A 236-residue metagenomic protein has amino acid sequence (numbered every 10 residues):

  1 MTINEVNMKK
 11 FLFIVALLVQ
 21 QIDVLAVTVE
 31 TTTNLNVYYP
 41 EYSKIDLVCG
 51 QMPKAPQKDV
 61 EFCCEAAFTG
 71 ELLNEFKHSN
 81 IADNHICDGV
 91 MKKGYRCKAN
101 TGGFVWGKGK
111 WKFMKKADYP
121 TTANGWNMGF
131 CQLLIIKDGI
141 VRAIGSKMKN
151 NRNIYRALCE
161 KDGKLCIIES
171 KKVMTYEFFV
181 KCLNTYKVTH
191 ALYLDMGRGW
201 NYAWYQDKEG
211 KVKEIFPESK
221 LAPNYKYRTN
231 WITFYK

Functional and structural regions predicted by a protein language model:
M1-T2, N201: Compositionally biased low-complexity segments, especially N-terminal hydrophobic helices that form the hydrophobic
T2-F11: Positively charged n-region of N-terminal signal peptides that target proteins for export
N4-E5, A16, N74: Coiled-coil-like amphipathic alpha-helices with heptad-repeat character
F11-Q20: Sec-dependent N-terminal signal peptides
D23-K236: Gly/Ser/Thr/Pro-rich low-complexity, intrinsically disordered segments
